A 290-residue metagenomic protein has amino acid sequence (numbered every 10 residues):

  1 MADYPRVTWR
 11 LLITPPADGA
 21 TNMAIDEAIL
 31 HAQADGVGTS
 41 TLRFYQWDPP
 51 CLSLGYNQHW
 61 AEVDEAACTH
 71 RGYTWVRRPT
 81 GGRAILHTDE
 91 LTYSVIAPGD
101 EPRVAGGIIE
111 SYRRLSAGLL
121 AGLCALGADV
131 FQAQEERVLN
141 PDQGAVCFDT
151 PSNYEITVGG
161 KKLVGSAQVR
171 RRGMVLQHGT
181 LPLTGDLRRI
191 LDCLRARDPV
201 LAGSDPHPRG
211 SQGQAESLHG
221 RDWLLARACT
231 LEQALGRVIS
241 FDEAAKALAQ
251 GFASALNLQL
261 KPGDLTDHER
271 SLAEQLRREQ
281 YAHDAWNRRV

Functional and structural regions predicted by a protein language model:
M1-H70, T74-R78, C147, D222-V290: Active-site loop/lid in soluble adenylation, ligation, and acyl-transfer enzymes
D3-Y4, S116-N140, R171-V290: Long, positively charged amphipathic alpha-helical accessory segments at protein N-termini or as interdomain linkers
W47, T88-E90, P151, L176 (+1 more regions): Short, solvent-exposed loop/turn segments at the edges of secondary structure
N57, R83-A84, A167: Gly/Ser/Thr-rich beta-alpha loop segments that engage phosphate groups in nucleotides
T69-G81, D186-L194: Conserved alpha/beta core surface patches that mediate binding of polyanionic ligands
P79, R83-P102, S217-E232: Residues forming anionic-ligand binding surfaces in small-molecule and nucleic-acid pockets of primarily soluble enzymes
T92-N153, V158: Internal, conserved structured core segments that host functional sites
A145-Q168, R172-M174, G179-T180: Conserved active-site beta-strand-loop modules that form the wall/rim of enzyme catalytic pockets and either contain
